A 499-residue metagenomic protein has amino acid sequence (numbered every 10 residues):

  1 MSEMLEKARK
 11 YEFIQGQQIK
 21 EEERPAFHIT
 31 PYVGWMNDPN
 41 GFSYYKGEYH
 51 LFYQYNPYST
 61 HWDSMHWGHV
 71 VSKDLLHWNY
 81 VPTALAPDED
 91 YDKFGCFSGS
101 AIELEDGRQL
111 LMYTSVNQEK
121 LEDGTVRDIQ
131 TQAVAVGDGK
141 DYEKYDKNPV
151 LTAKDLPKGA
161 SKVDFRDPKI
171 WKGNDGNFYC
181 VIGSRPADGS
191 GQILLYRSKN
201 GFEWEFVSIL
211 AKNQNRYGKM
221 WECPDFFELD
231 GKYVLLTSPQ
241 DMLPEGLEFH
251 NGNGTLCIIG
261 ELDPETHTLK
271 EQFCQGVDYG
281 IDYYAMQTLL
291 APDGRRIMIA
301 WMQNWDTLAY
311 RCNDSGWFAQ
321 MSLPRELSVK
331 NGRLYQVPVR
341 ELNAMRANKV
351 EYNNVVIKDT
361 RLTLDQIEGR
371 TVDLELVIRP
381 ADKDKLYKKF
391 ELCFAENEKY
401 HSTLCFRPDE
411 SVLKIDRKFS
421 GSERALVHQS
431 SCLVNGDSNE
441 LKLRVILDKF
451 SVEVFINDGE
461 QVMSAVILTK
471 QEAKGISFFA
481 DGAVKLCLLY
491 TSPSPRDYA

Functional and structural regions predicted by a protein language model:
M1-D167, K172-Y217, D230-Y279, M302-N353 (+2 more regions): Beta-rich carbohydrate-recognition and catalytic domains
N148-L151, K399-E440: Glycine-aromatic-enriched beta-strand/loop faces of beta-sandwich-type recognition domains, especially lectin-like
C274-Q275, L362-Q366, Q429-N435, A465: Beta-strand-rich interaction surfaces with strong enrichment in secreted/lumenal proteins
D278, Y284-Q287, R296-W301: Polar, glycine-rich mid-to-C-terminal structural blocks that act as macromolecule-binding/assembly scaffolds
R361-D416: Secretory/extracellular carbohydrate-interaction modules and structurally similar beta-sandwich "look-alikes"
L374-L376, E440-I456: Short tryptophan-centered beta-strand motifs in secreted/extracellular beta-sheet-rich domains of glycan-recognition
G459-A473: Short, solvent-exposed beta-strand-to-loop segments that form ligand-recognition rims of beta-rich domains
Y490-A499: Single conserved hydrophobic/aromatic residue that forms the stacking wall/gate of nucleotide- or nucleobase-binding
